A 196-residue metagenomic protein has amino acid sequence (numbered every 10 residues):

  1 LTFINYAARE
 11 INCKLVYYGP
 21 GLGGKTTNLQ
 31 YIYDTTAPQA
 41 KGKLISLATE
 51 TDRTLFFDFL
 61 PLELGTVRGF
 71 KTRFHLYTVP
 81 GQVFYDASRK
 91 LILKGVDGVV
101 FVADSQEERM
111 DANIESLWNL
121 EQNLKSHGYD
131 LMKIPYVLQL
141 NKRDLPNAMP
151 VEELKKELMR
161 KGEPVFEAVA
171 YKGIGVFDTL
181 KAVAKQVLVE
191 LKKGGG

Functional and structural regions predicted by a protein language model:
L1-T49: Conserved G1/Walker A P-loop phosphate-binding module
A8, D52-L55, G65-F70, K90-G95 (+1 more regions): Conserved catalytic network of the ASCE P-loop NTPase/AAA+ motor domain
L22, Q82, Q106-E108, K142-P146 (+1 more regions): Conserved nucleotide-binding/hydrolysis micro-motifs of P-loop NTPases
I45-F84: Switch I (G2) and immediately adjacent beta-strands of P-loop GTPase domains
L76-T78, V100-D104, L138-N141, E167: Conserved beta-strand segments of the P-loop GTPase G domain that flank and frequently precede/overlap
Y85-E108: Inter-motif core of Ras-like GTPase G domains
S105-K161: Conserved C-terminal guanine-recognition region of P-loop GTPase G domains, centered on the G4
D144-G195: Canonical P-loop GTPase G-domain recognition
